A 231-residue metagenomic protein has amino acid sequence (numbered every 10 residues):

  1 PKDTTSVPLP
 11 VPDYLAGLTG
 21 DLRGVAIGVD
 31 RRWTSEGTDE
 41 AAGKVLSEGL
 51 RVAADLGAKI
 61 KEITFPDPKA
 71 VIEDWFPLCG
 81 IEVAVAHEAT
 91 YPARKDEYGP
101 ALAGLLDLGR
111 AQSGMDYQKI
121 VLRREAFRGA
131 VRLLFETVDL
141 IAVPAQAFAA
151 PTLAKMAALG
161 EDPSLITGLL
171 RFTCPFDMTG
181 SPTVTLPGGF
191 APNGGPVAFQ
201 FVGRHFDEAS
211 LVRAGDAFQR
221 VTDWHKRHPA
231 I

Functional and structural regions predicted by a protein language model:
P1-K44, E48-G49, D67, V221-I231: A short helix-breaking turn/cap at a secondary-structure junction
T5-L9, E73, A89, K119 (+1 more regions): Short, surface-exposed loop/helix-turn segments at secondary-structure junctions that function as lids/hinges flanking
A16-R31, L78-R132, P144, P182-P196: Short helix-loop capping/hinge segments that flank enzyme active sites or metal/cofactor-binding pockets
R32, F65, V138, P144-A147: Short, well-ordered beta-to-alpha junction loops that form the rim of enzyme active sites and present histidine/acidic
E40-T64, H87-A93, Y117, V121-V138 (+1 more regions): Acyltransferase
V52, C174-D177, N193: Hydrophobic/aromatic ligand-binding patch that stacks against planar heteroaromatic rings of cofactors or nucleotides
A130-L133, P163-P187: Small-aliphatic-rich amphipathic alpha-helix that forms the alpha element of a beta-alpha
G195-R204, L211-V212: Short, well-ordered beta-strand elements
